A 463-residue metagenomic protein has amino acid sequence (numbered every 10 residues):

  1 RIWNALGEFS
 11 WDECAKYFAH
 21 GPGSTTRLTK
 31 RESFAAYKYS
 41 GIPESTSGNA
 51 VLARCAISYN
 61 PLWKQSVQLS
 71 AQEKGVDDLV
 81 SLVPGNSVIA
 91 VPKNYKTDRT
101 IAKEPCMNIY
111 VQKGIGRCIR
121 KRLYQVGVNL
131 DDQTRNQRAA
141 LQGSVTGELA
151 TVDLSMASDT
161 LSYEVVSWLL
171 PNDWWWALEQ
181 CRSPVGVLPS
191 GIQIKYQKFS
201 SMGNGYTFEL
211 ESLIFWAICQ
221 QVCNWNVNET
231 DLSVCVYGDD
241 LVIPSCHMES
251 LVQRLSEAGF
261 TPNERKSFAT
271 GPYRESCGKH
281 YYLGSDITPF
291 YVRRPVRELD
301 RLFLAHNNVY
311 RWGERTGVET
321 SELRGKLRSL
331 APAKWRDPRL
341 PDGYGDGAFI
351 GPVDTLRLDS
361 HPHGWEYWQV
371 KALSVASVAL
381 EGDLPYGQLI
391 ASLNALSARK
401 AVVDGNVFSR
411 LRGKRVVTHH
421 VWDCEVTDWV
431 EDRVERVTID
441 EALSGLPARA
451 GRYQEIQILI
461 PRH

Functional and structural regions predicted by a protein language model:
R1-D98, S250, T316-H463: C-terminal, non-catalytic extensions of nucleic-acid polymerases
I42-V51, C55, W63-V67, K113 (+2 more regions): Surface-exposed, low-hydrophobicity interaction/linker segments
R99-I101, V111-Q112, D159-S162, G284-S285: Short helix/loop capping segments that flank catalytic or ligand/cofactor-binding pockets
A102-V152: Active-site-proximal segment of RNA-dependent polymerases
K103, M107, V111, D131 (+5 more regions): Catalytic cores of large soluble enzymes that bind and process phosphate-bearing ligands
S144-Y237, V242-A258, E264-L283, L299-D300 (+2 more regions): Conserved polymerase palm-domain catalytic core
H280-R294: A polyampholytic, Gly/Pro-enriched intrinsically disordered region
Y291-G313: Extended, charge-rich low-complexity interaction segments
